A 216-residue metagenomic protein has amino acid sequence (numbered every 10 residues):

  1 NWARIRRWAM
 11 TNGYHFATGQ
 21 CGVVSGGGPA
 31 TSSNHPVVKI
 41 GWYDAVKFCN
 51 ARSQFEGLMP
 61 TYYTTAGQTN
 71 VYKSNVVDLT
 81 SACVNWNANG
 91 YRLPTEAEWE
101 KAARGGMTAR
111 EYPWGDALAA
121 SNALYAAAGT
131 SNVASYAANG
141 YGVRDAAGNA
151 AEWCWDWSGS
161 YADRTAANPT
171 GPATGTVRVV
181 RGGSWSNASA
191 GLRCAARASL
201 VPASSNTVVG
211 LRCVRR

Functional and structural regions predicted by a protein language model:
N1-A17, P36-S53, A97, G148 (+1 more regions): A short glycine-rich, aromatic-capped structural motif
M10-N34, A128, R193-A198: Short glycine/proline-rich turn/loop motifs
T31, I40-A198, S205-T207: Functional-site microenvironments in short loops/helix caps that host divalent-cation chemistry
Y112, V214-R215: Low-complexity Ser/Thr/Gly/Asn-rich repetitive segments
